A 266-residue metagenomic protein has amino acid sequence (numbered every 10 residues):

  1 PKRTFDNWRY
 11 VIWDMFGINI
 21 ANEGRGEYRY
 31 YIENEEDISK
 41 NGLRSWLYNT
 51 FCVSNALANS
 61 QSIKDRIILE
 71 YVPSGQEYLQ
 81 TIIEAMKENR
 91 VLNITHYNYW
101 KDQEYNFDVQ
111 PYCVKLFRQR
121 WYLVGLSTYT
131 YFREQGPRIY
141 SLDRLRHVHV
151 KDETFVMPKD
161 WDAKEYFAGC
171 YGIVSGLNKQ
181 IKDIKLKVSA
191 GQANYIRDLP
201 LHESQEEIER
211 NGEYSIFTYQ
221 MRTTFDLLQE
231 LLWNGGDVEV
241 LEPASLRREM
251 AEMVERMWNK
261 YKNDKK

Functional and structural regions predicted by a protein language model:
Y10, F16-N98: Bulky hydrophobic/aromatic content
N22, L116, E209-R210: Generic beta-strand structural signal
R29, N93, Y122-V124, I216 (+1 more regions): General beta-strand recognition
N34, R144, D152, V188-A190 (+1 more regions): Non-catalytic surface loops within mature trypsin-like serine protease
S60-K185: Core beta-strand-centered patch of the WYL/Sm-like small regulatory domain
Y166-K266: Polybasic (Lys/Arg-rich)
